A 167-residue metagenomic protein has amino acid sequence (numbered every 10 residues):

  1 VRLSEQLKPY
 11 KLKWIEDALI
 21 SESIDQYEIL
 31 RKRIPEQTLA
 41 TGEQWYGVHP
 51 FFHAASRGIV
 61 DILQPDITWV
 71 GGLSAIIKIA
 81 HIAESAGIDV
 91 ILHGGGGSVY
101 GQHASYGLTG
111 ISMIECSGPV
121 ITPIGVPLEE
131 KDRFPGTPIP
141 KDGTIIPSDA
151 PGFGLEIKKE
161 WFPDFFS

Functional and structural regions predicted by a protein language model:
R2: Short glycine/proline-centered loop/turn elements that form peptide/ligand docking sites
E5, K11, L19-T144, S148: Shared catalytic-loop signature of beta/alpha-barrel
K8, L39, L155-K159: Generic detection of intrinsically disordered/low-complexity segments and helix-coil linkers/edges
P151-S167: Extended hydrophobic packing segments that form well-structured cores
